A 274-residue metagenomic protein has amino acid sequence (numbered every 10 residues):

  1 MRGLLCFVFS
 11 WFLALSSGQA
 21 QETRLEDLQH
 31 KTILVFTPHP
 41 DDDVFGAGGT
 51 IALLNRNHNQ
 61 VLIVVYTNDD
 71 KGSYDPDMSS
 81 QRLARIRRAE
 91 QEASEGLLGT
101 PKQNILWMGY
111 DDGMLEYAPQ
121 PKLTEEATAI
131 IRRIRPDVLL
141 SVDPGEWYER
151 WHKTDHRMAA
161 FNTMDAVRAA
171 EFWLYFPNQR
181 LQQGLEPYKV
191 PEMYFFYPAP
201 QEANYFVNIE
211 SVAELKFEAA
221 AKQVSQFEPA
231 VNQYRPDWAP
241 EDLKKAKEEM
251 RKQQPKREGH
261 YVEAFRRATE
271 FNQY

Functional and structural regions predicted by a protein language model:
G3, A20-F36, P119-Y274: Metal-dependent de-N-acetylase/amidase catalytic core
G3-S16: Bacterial N-terminal signal peptides
A20-I134: Active-site rim/loop-helix segments in enzyme catalytic domains that contact anionic ligands
